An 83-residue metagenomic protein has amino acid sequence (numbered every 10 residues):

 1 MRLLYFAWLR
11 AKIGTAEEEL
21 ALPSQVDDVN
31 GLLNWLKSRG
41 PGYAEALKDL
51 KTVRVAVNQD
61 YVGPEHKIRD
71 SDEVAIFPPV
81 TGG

Functional and structural regions predicted by a protein language model:
M1-G82: Ubiquitin-like/PB1-type beta-grasp interaction modules and other compact soluble beta-rich domains
